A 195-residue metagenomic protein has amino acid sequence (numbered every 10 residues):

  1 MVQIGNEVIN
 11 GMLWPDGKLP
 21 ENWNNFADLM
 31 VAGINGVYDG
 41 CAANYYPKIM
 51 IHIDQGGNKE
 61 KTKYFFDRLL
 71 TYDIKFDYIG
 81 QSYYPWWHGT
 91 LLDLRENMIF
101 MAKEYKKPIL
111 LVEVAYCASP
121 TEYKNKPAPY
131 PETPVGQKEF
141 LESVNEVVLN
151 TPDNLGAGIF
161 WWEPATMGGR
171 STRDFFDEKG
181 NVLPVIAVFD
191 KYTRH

Functional and structural regions predicted by a protein language model:
M1-L70, I74, G89-M98, E104 (+2 more regions): Active-site cleft segment of glycoside hydrolase catalytic domains centered on the general acid/base Glu
M1-Q3, Y46-M50, K75-G80, P108-L111 (+1 more regions): Structural preference for beta-strand elements that scaffold enzyme active sites
E7-I9, Q55-G56, S82-P85, A115-C117 (+1 more regions): Catalytic metal-binding/acid-base residues of hydrolase active sites
V31-A32, D77-G80, K107-I109, I186-F189: Short, surface-exposed, polar/charged, turn-prone segments marking secondary-structure boundaries
W86, P108-P120, K126-H195: Substrate-binding cleft of secreted/luminal carbohydrate-active enzymes
